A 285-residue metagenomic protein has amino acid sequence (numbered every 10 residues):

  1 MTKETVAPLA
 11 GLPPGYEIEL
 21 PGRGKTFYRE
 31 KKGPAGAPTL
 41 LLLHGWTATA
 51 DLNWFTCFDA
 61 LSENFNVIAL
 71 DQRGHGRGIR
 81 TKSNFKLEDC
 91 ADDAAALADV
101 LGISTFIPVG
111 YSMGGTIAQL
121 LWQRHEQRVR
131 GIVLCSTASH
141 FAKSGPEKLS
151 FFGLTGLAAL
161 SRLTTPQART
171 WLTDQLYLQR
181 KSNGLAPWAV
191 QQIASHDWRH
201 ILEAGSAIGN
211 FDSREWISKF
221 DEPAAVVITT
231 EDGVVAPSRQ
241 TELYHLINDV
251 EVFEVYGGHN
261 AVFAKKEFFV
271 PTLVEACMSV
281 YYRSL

Functional and structural regions predicted by a protein language model:
P21-R77: Conserved HGGG/HGGXW glycine-rich cap/lid loop of the alpha/beta-hydrolase fold
F55, D59, I68-V109: Active-site loop/oxyanion-hole signature of alpha/beta-hydrolase fold enzymes
G110, G114, A118: Gly/Ala-rich beta-loop-alpha elbow adjacent to hydrolase catalytic centers
Q119, Q123, R130-L160: Flexible "cap/lid" loop of the alpha/beta hydrolase fold
K143-K148, R162-K219: Conserved alpha/beta-hydrolase catalytic His-Asp/Glu region
S213, E222, A236-Y244: Short alpha-helix in the alpha/beta-hydrolase fold that links the catalytic acid
F220, V226-I228, D232: Short beta-strand/loop motif that positions the catalytic acidic residue of the alpha/beta-hydrolase fold
V250-L285: Catalytic active-site module of serine/aspartate enzymes centered on a nucleophile-bearing elbow/loop
